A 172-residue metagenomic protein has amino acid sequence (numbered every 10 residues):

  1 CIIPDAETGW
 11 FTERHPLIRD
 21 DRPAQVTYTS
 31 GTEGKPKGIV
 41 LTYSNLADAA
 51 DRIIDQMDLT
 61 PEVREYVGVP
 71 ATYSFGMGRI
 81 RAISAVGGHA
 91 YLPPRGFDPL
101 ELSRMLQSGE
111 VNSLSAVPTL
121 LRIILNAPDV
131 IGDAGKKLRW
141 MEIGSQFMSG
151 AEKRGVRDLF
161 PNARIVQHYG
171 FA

Functional and structural regions predicted by a protein language model:
C1-D21, A47, M141: ANL superfamily adenylate-forming
C1-P4, K37-V40, V67, H89-G96 (+1 more regions): Short beta-strand->loop structural element characteristic of the AMP-binding/adenylate-forming
W10-Y28, K35, D58-R64: Conserved pre-ATP/AMP-binding loop-to-beta segment of ANL
A24, R64-Y66, T72, E142: Short, well-ordered beta-strand segments
A24-D51: Conserved AMP-binding A3 loop
T32, G87, G170: Conserved G/P- and acidic residue-centered "switch" motifs that form tight phosphate/ATP-binding loops in soluble
A47-R64, T72-S113, A127: Conserved AMP-binding/adenylation subdomain of ANL enzymes
V111-S115, P128-A172: Gly/Ser/Thr-rich phosphate-binding loop
